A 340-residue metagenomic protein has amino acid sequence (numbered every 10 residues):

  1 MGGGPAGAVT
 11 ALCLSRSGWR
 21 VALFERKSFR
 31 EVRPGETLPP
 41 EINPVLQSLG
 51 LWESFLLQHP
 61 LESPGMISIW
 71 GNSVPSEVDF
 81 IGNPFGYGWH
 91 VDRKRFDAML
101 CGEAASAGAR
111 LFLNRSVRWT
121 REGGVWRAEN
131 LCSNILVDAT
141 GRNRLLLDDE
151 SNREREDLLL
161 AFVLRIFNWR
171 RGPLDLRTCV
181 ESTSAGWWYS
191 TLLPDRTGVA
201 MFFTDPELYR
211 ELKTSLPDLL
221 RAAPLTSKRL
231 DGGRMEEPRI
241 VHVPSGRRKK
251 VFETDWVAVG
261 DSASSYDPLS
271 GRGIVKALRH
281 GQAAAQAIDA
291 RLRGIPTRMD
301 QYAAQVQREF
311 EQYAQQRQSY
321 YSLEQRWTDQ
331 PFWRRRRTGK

Functional and structural regions predicted by a protein language model:
G3, L12-P34: Glycine-rich FAD pyrophosphate-binding loop
G7-A8: N-terminal Rossmann-fold NAD(P) dinucleotide-binding loop
W19, L51, A109: Short phosphate-binding/catalytic loops that engage adenosine nucleotides
L23, L136, V259: Generic enzyme active-site microenvironment
Q47-A98: A conserved beta-strand/loop capping segment in the N-terminal third of enzymes that catalyze redox or closely related
Q58-H59, L208-A285, L292-D300: FAD/FMN-dependent oxidoreductases across multiple families
G102-D231: Predominantly flavin-linked oxidoreductase catalytic cores and closely associated redox partners
Q286-K340: C-terminal helical "tail/cap" subdomain of flavin- and related membrane-associated enzymes
